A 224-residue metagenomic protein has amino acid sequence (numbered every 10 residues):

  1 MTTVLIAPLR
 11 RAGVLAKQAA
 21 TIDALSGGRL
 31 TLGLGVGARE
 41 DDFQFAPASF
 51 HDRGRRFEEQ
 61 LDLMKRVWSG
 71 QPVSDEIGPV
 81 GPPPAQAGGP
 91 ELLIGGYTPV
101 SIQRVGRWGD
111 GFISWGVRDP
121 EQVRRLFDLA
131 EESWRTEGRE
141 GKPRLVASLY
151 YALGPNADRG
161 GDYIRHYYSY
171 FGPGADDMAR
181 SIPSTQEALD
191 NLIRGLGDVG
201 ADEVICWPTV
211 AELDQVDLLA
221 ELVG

Functional and structural regions predicted by a protein language model:
M1-G224: Active-site-adjacent structural elements that line small-molecule/cofactor binding pockets in enzymes
